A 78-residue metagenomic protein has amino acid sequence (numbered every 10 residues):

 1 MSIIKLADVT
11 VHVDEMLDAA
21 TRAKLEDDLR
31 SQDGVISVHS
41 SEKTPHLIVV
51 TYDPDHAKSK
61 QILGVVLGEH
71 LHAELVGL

Functional and structural regions predicted by a protein language model:
M1-E15: Short glycine-/aliphatic-rich beta-strand segments at the starts of folded cytosolic domains
I3, L17, S31, H72-E74: Mobile acidic interaction elements
M16-L25: N-proximal, solvent-exposed amphipathic alpha-helical segments enriched in charged/polar residues
K24-S31, Q61-E69: Short amphipathic alpha-helices in soluble, non-transmembrane regions that often serve as interface/regulatory elements
E26-E42: Short acidic amphipathic segments
V38-H39, E69-L78: Conserved short beta-strand edge segments in small beta-sheet-based binding/regulatory domains
H46-T51: A generic structural motif
Y52-A57: Helix N-cap motif at beta-to-alpha junctions
